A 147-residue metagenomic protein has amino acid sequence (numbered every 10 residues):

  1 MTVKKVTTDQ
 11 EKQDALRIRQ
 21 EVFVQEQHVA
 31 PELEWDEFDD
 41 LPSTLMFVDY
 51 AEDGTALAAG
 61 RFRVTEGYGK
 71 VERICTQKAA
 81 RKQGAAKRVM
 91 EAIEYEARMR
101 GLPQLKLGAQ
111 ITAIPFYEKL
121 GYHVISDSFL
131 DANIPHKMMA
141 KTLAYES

Functional and structural regions predicted by a protein language model:
M1-E34, D39-L41, M46-T55: Short amphipathic alpha-helix that is part of the acyltransferase structural core
S43-F47, G69, P135-M139: Short beta-strand micro-motifs in enzyme catalytic cores
V48, T55-R63, K70-C75: Conserved beta-strand in the GNAT
R63-E72, R81, D131-H136: A conserved beta-turn-beta hairpin within the catalytic core of GNAT-like acetyltransferases that forms part
T76, K82-Y95: Conserved acetyl-CoA-binding loop-helix of GNAT-fold acetyltransferases
M90, A97-Q110: Conserved GNAT acetyl-CoA-binding A-motif
K106-G108, E118, H123-M138: Conserved catalytic-core motifs of GNAT/GCN5-like acyltransferases
T142-S147: Generic C-terminal helix-cap and adjacent flexible tail
